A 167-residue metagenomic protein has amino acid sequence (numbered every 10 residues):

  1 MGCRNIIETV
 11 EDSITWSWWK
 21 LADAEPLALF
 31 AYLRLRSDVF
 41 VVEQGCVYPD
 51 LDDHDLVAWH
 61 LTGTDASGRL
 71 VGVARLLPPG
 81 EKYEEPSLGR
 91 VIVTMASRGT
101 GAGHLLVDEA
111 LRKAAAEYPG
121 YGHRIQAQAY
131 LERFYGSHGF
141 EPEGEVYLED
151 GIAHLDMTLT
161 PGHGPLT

Functional and structural regions predicted by a protein language model:
G2-H60, T64-R69: Short amphipathic alpha-helix that is part of the acyltransferase structural core
C3-N5, A74, Y118, G122: Long, contiguous binding/interaction regions
L51-L56, G80, L148-D150: A short beta-turn/loop motif at secondary-structure boundaries
T62, R69-P79, E85-I92: Conserved beta-strand in the GNAT
P79-L88, R98, E117-Y121, G151: A conserved beta-turn-beta hairpin within the catalytic core of GNAT-like acetyltransferases that forms part
V93, G99-R112: Conserved acetyl-CoA-binding loop-helix of GNAT-fold acetyltransferases
V107, A114-Q128: Conserved GNAT acetyl-CoA-binding A-motif
R124-Q126, G136, E141-D156: Conserved catalytic-core motifs of GNAT/GCN5-like acyltransferases
